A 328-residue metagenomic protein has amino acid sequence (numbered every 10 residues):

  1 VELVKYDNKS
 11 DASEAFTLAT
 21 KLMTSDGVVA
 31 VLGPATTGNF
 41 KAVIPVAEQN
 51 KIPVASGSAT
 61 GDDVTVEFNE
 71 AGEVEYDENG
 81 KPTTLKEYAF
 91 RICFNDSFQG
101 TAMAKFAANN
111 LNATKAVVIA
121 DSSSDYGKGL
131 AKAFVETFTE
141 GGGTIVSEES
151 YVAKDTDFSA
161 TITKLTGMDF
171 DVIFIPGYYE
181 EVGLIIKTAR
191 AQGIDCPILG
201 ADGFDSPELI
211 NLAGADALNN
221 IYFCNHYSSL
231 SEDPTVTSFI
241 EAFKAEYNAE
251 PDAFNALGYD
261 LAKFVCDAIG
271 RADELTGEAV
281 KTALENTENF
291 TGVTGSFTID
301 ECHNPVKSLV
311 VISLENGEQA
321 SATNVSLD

Functional and structural regions predicted by a protein language model:
V1-E2, G33-P34, K115-D121, E148 (+3 more regions): Surface-exposed patches in mature extracellular/periplasmic domains of secreted proteins
V1-S10: Short helix-loop-beta-strand segments that form the rim/entrance of peptidase-like active sites
K9, D121-S123, Y227: Residue-level signal for short, function-critical loop segments
K9-V29, K105-N109, T156-D169: Short, well-structured alpha-helical segments in soluble
V28-S147, P197-Y222: Extracytoplasmic ligand/sensor domains, especially the bilobed periplasmic-binding protein
T37-E48, T156-T163, M168-Q192: Hydrophobic alpha-helical
G61, I186-Y259, E315, Q319-S326: Extracellular/periplasmic periplasmic-binding protein-like sensory domains
A245-N255, C266-Q319: Segments of small-molecule ligand-sensing domains
